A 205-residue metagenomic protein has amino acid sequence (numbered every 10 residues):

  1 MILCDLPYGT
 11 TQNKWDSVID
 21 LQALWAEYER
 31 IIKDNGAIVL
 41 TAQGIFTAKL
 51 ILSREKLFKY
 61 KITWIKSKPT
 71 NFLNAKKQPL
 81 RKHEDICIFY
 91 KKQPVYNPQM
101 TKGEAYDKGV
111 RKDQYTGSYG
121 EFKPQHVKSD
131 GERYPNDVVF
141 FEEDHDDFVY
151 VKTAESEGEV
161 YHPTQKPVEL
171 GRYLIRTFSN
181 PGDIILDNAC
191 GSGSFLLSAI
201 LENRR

Functional and structural regions predicted by a protein language model:
M1-R204: Core catalytic lobe of class I
